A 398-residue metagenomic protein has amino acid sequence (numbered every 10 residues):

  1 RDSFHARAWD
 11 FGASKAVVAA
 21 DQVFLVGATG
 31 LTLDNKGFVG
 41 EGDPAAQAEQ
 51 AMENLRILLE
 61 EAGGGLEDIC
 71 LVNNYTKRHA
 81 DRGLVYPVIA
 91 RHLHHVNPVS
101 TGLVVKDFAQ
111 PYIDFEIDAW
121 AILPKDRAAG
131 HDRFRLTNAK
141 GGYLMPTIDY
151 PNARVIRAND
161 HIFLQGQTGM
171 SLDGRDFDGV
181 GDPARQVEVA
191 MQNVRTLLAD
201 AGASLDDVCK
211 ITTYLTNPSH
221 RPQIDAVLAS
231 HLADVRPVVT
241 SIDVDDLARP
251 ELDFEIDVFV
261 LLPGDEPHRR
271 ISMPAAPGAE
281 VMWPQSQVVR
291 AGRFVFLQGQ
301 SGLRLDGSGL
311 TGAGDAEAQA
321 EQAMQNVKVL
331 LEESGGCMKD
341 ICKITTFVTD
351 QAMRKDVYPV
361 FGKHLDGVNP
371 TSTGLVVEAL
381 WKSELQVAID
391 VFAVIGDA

Functional and structural regions predicted by a protein language model:
R1-E53, I57-L71, T76-C209, L215-C342 (+1 more regions): N-terminal presequence-like segments and the immediate start of the first folded domain
